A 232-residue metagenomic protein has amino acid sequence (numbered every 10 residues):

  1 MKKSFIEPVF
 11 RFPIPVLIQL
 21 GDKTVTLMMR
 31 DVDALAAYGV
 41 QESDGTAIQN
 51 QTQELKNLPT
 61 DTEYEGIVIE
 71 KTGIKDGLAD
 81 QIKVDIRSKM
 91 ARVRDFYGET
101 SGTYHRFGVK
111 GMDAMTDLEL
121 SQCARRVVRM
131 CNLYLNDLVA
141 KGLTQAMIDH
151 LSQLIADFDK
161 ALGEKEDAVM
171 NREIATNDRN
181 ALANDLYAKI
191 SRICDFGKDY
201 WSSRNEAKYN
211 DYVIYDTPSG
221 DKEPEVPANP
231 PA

Functional and structural regions predicted by a protein language model:
M1-A232: Basic/polar low-complexity intrinsically disordered segments
